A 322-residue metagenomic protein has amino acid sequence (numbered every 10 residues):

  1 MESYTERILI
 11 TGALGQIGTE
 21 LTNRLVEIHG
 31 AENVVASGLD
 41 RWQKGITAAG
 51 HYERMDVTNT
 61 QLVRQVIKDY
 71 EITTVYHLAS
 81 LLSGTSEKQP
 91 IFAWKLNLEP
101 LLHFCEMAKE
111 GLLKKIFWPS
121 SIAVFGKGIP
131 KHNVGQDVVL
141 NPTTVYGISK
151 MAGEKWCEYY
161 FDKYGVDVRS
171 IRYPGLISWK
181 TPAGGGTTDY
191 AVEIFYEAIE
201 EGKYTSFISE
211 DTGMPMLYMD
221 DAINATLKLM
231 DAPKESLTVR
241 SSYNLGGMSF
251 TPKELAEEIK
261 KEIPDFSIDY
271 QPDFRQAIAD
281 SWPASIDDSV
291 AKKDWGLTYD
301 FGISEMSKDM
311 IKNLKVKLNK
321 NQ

Functional and structural regions predicted by a protein language model:
E6-I28: N-terminal Rossmann NAD(P)H-binding glycine-rich loop of SDR-like oxidoreductase domains
A48-N59: Rossmann-fold cofactor-recognition segment
Y52, A93-W94, A108, I116: A hydrophobic alpha-helix adjacent to the NAD(P)-binding/active-site core of NAD(P)-dependent oxidoreductases, strongly
V57-L96: NAD(P)H-binding glycine-rich loop region in Rossmannoid oxidoreductase-like domains and their noncatalytic homologs
L102-V145: Conserved Rossmann-fold NAD(P)-dependent oxidoreductase catalytic core, especially the SDR/UDP-sugar
K127-P130, N141-R169: Active-site Tyr-X1-5-Lys
E158-G213, M219-I223: NAD(P)-dependent short-chain dehydrogenase/reductase
F207-S209, M214-Q322: C-terminal substrate-binding subdomain of Rossmann-fold SDR/epimerase-dehydratase oxidoreductases
